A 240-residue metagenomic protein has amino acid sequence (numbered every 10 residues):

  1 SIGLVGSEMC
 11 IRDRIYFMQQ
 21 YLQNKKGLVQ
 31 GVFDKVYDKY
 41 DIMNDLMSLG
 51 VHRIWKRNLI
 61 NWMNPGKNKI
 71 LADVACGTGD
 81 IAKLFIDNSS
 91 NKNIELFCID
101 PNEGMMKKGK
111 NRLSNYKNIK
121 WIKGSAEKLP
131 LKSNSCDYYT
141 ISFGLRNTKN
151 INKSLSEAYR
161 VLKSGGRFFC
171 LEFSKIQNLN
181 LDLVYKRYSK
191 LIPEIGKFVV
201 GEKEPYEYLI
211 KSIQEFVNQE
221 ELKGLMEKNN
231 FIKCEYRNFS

Functional and structural regions predicted by a protein language model:
S1-D13: Single conserved hydrophobic/aromatic residue that forms the stacking wall/gate of nucleotide- or nucleobase-binding
I15-D41, Y188: N-terminal, positively charged/glycine-rich alpha-helical extensions of SAM-dependent methyltransferases
L28, L171, K175-L225, N229 (+1 more regions): C-terminal alpha-helical "lid/dimerization" subdomain adjacent to the S-adenosyl-L-methionine
L49-K67, L84: Conserved alpha-helix/loop element of class I SAM-dependent methyltransferases that forms part of the SAM/SAH-binding
I70-K128: Class I SAM-dependent methyltransferase SAM/SAH-binding core
E127-Y139: A short acidic, Gly/Pro-enriched loop at the edge of an enzyme's catalytic core that lines a small-molecule cofactor
D137-N150: A short SAM/SAH-binding and catalytic strip from SAM-dependent methyltransferases
N152-S164: A short glycine-rich, Lys/Arg-flanked "PGG" loop and its adjoining helix->strand segment in the class I
